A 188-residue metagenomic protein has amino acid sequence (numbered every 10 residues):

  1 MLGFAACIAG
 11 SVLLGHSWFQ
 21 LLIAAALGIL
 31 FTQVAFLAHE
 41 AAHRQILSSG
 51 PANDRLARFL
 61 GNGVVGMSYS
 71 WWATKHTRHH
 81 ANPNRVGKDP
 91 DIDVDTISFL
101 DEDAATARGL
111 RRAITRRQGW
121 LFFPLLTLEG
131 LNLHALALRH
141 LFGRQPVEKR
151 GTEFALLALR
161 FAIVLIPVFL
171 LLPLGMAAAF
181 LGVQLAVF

Functional and structural regions predicted by a protein language model:
M1-V34, G61-G66, G119-G130, P146-F188: Alpha-helical bilayer-embedded segments of polytopic membrane proteins, i.e., transmembrane/intramembrane helices
A26-P146: Membrane-embedded catalytic scaffold of the fatty acid hydroxylase/desaturase
